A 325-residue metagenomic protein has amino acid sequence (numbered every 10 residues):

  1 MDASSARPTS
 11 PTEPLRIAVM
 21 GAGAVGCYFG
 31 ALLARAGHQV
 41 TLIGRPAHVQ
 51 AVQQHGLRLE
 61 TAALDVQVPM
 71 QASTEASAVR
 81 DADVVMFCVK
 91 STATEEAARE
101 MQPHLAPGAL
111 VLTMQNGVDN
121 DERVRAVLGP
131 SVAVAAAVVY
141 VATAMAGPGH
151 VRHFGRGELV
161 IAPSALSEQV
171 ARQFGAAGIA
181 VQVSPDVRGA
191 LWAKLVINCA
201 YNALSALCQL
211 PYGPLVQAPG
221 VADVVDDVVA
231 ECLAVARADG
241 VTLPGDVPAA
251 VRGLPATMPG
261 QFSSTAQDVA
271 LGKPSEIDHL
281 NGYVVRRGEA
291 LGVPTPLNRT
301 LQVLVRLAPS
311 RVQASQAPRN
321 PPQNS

Functional and structural regions predicted by a protein language model:
D2, G175, D226-S325: NAD(P)-dependent Rossmann-like dehydrogenase/reductase catalytic/cofactor-binding core
D2-L64: NAD(P)+-binding Rossmann beta1-loop-alpha1 motif at the extreme N-terminus of oxidoreductases
P14-R16, D83, G157: Nucleotide donor/acceptor-binding cores
F29, L64-H150: Rossmann-like NAD(P)(H) cofactor-binding subdomain of soluble oxidoreductases
H38, I179, V241: Short phosphate-binding/catalytic loops that engage adenosine nucleotides
A72, L105, G149-L159, Q209-L215 (+1 more regions): Helix-loop-beta segment of a Rossmann-like dinucleotide-binding subdomain
M114-K194, A200: Rossmann-fold dinucleotide-binding core
R188-V216, G220-A234, P259-G260: Active-site-proximal catalytic alpha-helix in oxidoreductases
